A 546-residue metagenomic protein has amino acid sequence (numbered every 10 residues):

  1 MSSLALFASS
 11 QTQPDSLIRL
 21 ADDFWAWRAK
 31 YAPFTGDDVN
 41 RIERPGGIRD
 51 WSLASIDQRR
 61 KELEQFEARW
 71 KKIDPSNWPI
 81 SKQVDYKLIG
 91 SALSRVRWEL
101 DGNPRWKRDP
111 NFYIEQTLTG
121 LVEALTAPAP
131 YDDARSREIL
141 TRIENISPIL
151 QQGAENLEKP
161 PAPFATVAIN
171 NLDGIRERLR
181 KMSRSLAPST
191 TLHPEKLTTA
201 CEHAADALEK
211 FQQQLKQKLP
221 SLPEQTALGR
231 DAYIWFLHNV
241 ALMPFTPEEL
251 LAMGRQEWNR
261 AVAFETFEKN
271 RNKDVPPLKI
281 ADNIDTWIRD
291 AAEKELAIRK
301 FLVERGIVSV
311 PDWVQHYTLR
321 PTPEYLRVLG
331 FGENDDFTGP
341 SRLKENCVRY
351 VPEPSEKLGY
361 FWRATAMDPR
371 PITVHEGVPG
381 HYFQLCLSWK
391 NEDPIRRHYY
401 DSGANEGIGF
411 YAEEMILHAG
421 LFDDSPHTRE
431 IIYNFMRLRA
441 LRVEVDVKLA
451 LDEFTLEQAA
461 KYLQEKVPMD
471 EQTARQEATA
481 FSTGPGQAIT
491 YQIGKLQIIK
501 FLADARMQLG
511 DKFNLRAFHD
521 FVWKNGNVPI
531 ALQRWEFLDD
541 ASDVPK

Functional and structural regions predicted by a protein language model:
S2-S10: Hydrophobic h-region of N-terminal signal peptides that target proteins for export in Gram-negative bacteria
S9-K546: N-terminal maturation segment of proteins
